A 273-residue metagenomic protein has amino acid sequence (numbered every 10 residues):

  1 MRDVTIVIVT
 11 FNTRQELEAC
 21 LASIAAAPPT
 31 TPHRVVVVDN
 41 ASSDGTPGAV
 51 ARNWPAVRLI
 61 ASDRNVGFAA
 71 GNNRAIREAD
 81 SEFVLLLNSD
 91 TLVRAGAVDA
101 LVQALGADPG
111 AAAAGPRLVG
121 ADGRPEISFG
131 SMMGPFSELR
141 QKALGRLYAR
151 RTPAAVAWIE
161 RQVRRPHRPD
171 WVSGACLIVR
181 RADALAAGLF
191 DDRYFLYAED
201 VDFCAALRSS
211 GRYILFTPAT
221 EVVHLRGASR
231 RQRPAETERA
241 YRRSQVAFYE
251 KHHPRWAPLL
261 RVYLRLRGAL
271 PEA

Functional and structural regions predicted by a protein language model:
A22-P32: Short, acidic, metal-binding catalytic loop of nucleotide-sugar glycosyltransferases
S23, D39-G48, R64, R94: A conserved acidic beta->alpha catalytic loop
A61-A79, A100: Glycine-rich, basic loop-to-helix element that forms the pyrophosphate-binding segment of sugar-nucleotide handling
V84: Short aromatic/hydrophobic "clamp" motif used to bind/position activated sugar donors
L92-S128: Conserved donor NDP-sugar-binding/catalytic core segment of glycosyltransferases
M133-P169: Short, flexible, basic/aromatic active-site loop/helix in glycosyltransferases
Q162-R164, D170-L189, R193-E221: A short, conserved alpha-helix in the catalytic core of glycosyltransferases
A198, D202-A273: Active-site-adjacent helix/loop segment of glycosyltransferases that harbors family-specific signature motifs
